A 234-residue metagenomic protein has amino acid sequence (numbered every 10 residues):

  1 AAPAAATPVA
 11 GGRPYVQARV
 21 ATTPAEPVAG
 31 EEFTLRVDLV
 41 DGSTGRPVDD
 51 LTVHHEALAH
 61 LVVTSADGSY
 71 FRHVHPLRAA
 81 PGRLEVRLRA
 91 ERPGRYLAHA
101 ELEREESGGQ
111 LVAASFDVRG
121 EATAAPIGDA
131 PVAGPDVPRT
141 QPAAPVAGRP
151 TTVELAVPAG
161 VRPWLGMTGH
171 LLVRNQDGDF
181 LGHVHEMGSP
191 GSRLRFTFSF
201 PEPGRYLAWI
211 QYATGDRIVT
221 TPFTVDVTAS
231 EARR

Functional and structural regions predicted by a protein language model:
A1-V28, E103-T168, R174-Q176, L181-M187 (+2 more regions): Extracytoplasmic/periplasmic copper-protein system
A29-G30, R92-P93, A147, E202-P203: Surface-exposed loops/turns
E32-G45, A98-A100, A147-A159: Beta-strand-rich structural segments
R46-H60, A159-G169: Short flexible loop/turn segments that cap and initiate beta-strands
L58-F71, G169-G182: Short amphipathic beta-strand segments in non-cytosolic proteins
Y70, A79-E85, P190-R195: Aromatic sugar-binding surface patches on proteins that engage polysaccharides or sugar-phosphate polymers
R78, L84-R92, F200-E202, Y212: Residue-level recognition of secondary-structure-to-loop junctions
R95-E103, Y206-Y212: Short, aromatic- and glycine-rich surface loops/edge beta-strands on solvent-exposed regions
